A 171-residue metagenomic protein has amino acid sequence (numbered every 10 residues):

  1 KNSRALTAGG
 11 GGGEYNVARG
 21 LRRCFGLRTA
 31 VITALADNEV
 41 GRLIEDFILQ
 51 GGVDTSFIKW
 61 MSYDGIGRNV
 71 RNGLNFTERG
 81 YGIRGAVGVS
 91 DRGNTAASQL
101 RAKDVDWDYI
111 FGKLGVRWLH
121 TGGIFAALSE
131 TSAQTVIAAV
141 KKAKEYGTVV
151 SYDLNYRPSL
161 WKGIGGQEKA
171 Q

Functional and structural regions predicted by a protein language model:
K1, T33, Y152-L154: Active-site flanking residues adjacent to catalytic metal/cofactor-binding acidic residues
N2-G11: Short pre-catalytic strand/loop immediately N-terminal to key active-site residues, enriched for Gly-Thr
S3-R4, E45, A133-I137: Short amphipathic alpha-helical segment that frequently serves as the phosphate-/nucleotide-binding helix
G9, N16-R28, Q50: Alpha-helix C-terminal capping segments
G13, V40, T135: Conserved alpha-helical elements of sugar-nucleotide-dependent glycosyltransferases
R28-G123: Conserved N-terminal subdomain of the carbohydrate kinase-like
W118-Q171: Conserved beta-alpha-beta core of the PfkB/ribokinase-like small-molecule kinase fold
